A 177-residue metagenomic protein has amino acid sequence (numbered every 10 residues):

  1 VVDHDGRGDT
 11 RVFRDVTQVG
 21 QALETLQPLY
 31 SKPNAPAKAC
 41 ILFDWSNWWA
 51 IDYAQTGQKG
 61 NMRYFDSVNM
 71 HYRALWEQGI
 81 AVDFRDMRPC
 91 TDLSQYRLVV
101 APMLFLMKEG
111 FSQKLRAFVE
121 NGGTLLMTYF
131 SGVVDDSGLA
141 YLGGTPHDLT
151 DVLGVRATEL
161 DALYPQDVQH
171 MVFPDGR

Functional and structural regions predicted by a protein language model:
V1-R177: Carbohydrate-binding surfaces of carbohydrate-active enzymes
